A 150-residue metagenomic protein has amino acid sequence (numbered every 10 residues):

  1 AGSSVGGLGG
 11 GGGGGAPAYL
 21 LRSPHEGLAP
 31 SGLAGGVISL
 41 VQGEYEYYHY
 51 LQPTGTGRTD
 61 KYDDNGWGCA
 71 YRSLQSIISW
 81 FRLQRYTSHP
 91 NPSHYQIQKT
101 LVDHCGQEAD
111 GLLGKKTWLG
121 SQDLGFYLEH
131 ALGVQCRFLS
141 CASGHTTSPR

Functional and structural regions predicted by a protein language model:
A1-G57: Non-catalytic, low-structured ubiquitin/UBL-interacting segments
G2, S23-G36, R72, S76 (+5 more regions): Generic recognition of well-structured, leucine-rich alpha-helical segments and adjacent helix-turn regions within
G15, D63-D64, L132-G133: Short, well-ordered loop/turn elements at secondary-structure boundaries
S39-G111: Active-site nucleophile-adjacent alpha helix/oxyanion-hole segment immediately C-terminal to the catalytic cysteine
Y95-R150: Conserved active-site-adjacent core of cysteine acyl-enzyme catalytic domains
